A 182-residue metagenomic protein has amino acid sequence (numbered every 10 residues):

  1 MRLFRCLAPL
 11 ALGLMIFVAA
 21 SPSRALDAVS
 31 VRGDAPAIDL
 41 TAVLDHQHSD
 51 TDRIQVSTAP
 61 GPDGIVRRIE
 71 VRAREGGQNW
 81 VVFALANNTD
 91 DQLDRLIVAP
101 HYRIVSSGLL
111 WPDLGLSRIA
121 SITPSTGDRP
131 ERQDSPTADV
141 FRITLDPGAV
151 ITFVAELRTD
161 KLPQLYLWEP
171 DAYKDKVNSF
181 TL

Functional and structural regions predicted by a protein language model:
M1-R5: Positively charged n-region of N-terminal signal peptides that target proteins for export
A8-A19: Bacterial N-terminal signal peptides
R24-F180: Soluble non-transmembrane domains of integral membrane proteins
